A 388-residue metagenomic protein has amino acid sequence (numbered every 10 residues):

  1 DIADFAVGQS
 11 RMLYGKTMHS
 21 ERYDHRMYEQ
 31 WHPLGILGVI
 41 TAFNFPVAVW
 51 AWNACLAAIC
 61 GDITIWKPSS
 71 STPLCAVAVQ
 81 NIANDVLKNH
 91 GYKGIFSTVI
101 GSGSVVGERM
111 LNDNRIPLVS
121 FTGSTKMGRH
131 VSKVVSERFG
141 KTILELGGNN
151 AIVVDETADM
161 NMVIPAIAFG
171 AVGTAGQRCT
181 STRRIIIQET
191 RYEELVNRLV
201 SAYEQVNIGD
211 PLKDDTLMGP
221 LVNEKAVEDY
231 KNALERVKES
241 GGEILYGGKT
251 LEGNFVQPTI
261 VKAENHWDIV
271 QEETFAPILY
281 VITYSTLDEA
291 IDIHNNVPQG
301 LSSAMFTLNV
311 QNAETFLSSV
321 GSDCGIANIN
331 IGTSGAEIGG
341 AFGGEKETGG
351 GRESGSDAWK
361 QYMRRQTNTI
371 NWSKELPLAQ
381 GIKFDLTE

Functional and structural regions predicted by a protein language model:
D1-Y14: Long amphipathic alpha-helix in the N-terminal Rossmann-like dinucleotide-binding domain of NAD(P)-dependent
Q9, I40, S102, T122 (+4 more regions): Conserved residues at the C-terminal ends of beta-strands
G15-M162, Y284: Rossmann-like NAD(P) dinucleotide-binding subdomain of oxidoreductase/dehydrogenase enzymes
T17, L37-I40, I63, G103-V105 (+17 more regions): Gly/Ser/Thr-rich beta-alpha loop segments that engage phosphate groups in nucleotides
I82-D85, K126-N265, L287-D288, D292-I293 (+3 more regions): ALDH superfamily catalytic-core signature
G91-Y92, I116, V153, N207-I208 (+2 more regions): Conserved C-terminal structural/oligomerization subdomain of aldehyde/semialdehyde dehydrogenase
